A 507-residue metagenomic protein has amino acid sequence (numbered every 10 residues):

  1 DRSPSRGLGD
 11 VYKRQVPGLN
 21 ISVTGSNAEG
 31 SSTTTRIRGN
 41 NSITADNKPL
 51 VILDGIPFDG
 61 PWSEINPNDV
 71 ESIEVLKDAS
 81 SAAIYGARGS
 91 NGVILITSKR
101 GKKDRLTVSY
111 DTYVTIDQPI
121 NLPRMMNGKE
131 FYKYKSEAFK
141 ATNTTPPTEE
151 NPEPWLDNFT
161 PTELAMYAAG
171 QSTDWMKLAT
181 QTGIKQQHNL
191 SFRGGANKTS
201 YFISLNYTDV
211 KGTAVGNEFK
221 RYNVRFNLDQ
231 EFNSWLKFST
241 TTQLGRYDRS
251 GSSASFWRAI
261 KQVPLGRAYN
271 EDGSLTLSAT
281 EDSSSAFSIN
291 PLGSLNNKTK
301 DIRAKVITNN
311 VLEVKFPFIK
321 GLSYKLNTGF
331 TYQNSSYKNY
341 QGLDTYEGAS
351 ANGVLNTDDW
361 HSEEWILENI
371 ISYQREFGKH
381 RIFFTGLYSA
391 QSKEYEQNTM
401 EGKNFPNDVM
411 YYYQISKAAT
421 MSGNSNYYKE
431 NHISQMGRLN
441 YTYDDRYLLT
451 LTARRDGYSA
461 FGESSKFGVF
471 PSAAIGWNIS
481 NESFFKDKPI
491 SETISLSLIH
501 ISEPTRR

Functional and structural regions predicted by a protein language model:
D1-G9, I499-T505: Single conserved hydrophobic/aromatic residue that forms the stacking wall/gate of nucleotide- or nucleobase-binding
R6, D10, Q15-G18, S22-T33 (+8 more regions): Residues embedded in well-ordered regular secondary structure
P49, D54-A83: Short acidic/polar hinge/loop motifs at secondary-structure boundaries that mediate gating or recognition
S98, Y110, L190-A196, V224-Q230 (+5 more regions): Residues on the lipid-exposed face of transmembrane beta-strands in outer-membrane beta-barrel proteins
K103, K185, A196-N197, N233 (+5 more regions): Outer-membrane beta-barrel channels and translocator barrels
V108-I116, L205-Y207, T240-L244, L326-Y332 (+4 more regions): Transmembrane beta-barrel strands of outer-membrane/channel proteins
P119-N121, A165-N206, V210-N217, N223-P291 (+4 more regions): Flexible loop and strand-edge segments within Gram-negative outer membrane beta-barrel domains
M125-F131, K220-N223, S255-P264, N339-S350 (+2 more regions): Flexible, surface-exposed loop regions and adjacent strand-edge segments of Gram-negative outer-membrane beta-barrel
